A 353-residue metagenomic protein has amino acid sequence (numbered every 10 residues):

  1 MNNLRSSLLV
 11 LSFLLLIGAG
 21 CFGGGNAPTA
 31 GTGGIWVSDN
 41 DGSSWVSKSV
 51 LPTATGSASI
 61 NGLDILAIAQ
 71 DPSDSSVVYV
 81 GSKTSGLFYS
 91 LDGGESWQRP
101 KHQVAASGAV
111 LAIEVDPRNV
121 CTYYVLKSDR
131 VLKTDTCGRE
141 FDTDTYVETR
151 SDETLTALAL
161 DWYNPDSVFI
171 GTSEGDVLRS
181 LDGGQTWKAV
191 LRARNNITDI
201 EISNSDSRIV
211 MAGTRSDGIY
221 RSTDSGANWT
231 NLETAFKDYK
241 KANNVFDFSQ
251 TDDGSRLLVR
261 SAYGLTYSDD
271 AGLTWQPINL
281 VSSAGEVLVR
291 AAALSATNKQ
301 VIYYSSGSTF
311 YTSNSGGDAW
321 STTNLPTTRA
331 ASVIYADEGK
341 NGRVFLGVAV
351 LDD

Functional and structural regions predicted by a protein language model:
N2-D353: Extracellular glycan-interacting surfaces
